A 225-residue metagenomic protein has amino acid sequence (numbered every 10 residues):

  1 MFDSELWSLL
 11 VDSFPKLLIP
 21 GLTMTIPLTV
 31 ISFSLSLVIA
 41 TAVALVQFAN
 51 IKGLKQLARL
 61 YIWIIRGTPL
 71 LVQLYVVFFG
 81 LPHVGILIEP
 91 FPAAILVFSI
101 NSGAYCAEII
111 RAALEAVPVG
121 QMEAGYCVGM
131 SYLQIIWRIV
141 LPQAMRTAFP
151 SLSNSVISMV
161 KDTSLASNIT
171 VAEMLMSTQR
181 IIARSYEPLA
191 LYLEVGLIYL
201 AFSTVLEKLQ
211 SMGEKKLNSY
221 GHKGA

Functional and structural regions predicted by a protein language model:
M1-A225: Transmembrane alpha-helices and adjacent helix-loop boundaries
